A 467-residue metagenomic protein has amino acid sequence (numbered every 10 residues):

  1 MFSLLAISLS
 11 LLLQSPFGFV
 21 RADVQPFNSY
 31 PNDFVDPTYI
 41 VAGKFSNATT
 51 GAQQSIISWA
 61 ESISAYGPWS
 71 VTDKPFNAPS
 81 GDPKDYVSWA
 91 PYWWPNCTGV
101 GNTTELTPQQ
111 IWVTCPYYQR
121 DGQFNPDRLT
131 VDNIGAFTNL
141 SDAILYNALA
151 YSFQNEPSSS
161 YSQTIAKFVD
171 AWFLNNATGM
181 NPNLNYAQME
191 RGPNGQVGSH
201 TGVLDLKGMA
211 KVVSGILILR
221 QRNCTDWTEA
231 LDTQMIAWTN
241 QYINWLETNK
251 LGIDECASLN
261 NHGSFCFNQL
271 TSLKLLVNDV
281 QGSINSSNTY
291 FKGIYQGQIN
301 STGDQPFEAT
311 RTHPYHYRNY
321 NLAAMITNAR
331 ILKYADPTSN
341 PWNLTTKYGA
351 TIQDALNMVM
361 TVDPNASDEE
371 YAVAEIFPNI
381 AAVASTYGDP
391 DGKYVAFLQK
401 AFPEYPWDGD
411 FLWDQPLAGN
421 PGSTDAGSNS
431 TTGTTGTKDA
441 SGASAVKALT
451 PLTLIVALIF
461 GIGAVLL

Functional and structural regions predicted by a protein language model:
M1-S10, A448-L452: Classical eukaryotic N-terminal signal peptides for Sec-dependent ER targeting/secretion, especially the positively
S10-F27, I462-L467: N-terminal signal peptide
R21-T225, I236-L251, D336-G427, G461: Extracellular glycan-targeting catalytic surfaces
T138, D142-L145, S160, K167 (+4 more regions): Short, well-structured alpha-helical interface segments that form or flank functional binding sites
N194-P306: Active-site lining segments of carbohydrate-active enzymes
F265-S367: Long, repeat-rich segments with strong aromatic
S423-S441: C-terminal low-complexity, Ser/Thr- and acidic/Pro-rich disordered "stalk" regions positioned immediately N-terminal
G442-L467: Cleavable C-terminal sorting propeptides in eukaryotic secreted/cell-surface proteins
